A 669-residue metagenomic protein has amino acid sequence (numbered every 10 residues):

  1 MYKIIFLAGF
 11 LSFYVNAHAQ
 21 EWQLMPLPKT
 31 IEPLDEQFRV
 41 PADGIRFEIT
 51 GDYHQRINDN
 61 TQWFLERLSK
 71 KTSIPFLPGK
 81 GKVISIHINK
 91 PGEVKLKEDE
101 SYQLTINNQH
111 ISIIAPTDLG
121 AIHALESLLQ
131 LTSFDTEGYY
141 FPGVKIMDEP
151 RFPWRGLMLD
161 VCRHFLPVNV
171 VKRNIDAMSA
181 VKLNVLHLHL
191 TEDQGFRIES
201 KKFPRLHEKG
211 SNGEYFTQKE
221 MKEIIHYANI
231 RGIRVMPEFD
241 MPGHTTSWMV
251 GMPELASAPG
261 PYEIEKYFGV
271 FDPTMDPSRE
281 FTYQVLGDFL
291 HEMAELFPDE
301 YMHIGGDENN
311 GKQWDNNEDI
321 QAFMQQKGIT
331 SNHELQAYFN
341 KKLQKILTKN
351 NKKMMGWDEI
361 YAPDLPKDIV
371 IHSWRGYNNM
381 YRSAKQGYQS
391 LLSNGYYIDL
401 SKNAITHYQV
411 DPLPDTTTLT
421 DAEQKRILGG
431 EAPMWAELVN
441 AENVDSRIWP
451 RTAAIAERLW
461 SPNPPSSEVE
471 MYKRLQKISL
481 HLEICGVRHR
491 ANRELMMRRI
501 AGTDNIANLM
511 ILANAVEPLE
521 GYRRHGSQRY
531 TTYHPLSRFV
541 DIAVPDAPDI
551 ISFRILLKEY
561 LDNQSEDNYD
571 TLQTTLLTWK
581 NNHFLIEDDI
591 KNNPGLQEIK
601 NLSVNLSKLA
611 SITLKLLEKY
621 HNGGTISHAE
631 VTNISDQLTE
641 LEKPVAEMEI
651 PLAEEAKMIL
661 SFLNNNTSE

Functional and structural regions predicted by a protein language model:
M1-Q23: Bacterial Sec-dependent N-terminal signal peptides
A17-P150, K353-W357, Y361, L365 (+3 more regions): Acidic, contiguous N-terminal accessory segments
M25, V94-Y301, N317, K342 (+3 more regions): Feature activates predominantly on carbohydrate-active enzymes
M25-L27, E32-L34, V40, E223 (+2 more regions): Substrate-binding groove of N-acetylhexosamine-processing glycoside hydrolases
D43-T50, G156-D160, V270-M275, M324-T330 (+2 more regions): Glycine- and acidic
Q55-I57, F165-P167, D193-R197, P242-W248 (+6 more regions): Flexible loop/turn segments at secondary-structure boundaries
I74, L183, I233, K352 (+1 more regions): Short glycine/serine/threonine/alanine-rich loop segments
G305-A322, Q326-I329: N-terminal leader/propeptide and maturation segments of large enzyme subunits in energy/redox metabolism and hydrolases
